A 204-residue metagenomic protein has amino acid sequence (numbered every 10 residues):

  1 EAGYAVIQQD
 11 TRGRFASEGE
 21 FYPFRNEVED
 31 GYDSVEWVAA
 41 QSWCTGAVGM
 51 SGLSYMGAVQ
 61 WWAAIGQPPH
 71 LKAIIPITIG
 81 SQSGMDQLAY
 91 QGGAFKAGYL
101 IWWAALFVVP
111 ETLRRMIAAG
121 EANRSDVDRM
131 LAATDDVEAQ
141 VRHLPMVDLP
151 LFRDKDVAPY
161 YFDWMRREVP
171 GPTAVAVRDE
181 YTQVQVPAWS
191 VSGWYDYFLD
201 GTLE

Functional and structural regions predicted by a protein language model:
E1-A39, D86-K96: Cap/lid segment of the alpha/beta-hydrolase catalytic domain
S17, S54-G57, T78: Catalytic nucleophile serine of serine hydrolases, specifically the conserved "nucleophile elbow" pentapeptide
A39, Y55-P68: Short glycine-enriched nucleophile-adjacent loop and the immediately C-terminal alpha-helix near the catalytic center
S42-Y55: Alpha/beta-hydrolase fold nucleophile elbow
M50-G52, I77, V191: Short beta-strand immediately N-terminal to the catalytic nucleophile in serine-hydrolase-like folds
I65-Q67, A73-Q183: Accessory cap/linker subdomain of secreted extracellular hydrolases
V184, S190-S192: Short beta-strand/loop motif that positions the catalytic acidic residue of the alpha/beta-hydrolase fold
Y197-L203: Conserved alpha/beta-hydrolase "acid-adjacent" motif
